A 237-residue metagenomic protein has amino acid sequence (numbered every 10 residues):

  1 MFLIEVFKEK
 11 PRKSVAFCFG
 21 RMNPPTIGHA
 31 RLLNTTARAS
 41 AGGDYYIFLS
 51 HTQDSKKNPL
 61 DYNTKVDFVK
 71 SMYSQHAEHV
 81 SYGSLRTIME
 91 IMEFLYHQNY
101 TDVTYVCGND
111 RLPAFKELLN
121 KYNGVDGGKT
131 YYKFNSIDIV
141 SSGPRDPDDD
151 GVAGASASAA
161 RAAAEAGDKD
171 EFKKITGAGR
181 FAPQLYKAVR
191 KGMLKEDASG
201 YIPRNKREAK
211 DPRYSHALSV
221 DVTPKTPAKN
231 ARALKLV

Functional and structural regions predicted by a protein language model:
F2-V237: Nucleotidyltransferase catalytic core that binds NTPs
